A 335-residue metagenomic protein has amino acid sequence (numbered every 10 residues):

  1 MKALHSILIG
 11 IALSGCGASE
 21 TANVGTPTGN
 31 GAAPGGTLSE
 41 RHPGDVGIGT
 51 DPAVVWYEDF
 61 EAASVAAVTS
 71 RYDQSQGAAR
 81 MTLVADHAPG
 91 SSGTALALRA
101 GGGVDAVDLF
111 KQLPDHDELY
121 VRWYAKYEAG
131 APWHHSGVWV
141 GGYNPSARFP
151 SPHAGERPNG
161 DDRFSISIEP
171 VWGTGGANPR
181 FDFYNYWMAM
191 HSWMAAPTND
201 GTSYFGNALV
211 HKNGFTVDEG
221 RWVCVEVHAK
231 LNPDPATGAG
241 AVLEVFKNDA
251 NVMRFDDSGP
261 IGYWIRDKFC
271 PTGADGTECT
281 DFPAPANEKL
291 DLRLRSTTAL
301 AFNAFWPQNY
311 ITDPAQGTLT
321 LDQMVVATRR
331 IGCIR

Functional and structural regions predicted by a protein language model:
M1, I7-I11, G15-T37: Ser/Thr-rich, Pro/Gly/Ala-heavy low-complexity intrinsically disordered linkers and tails of secreted extracellular
G29-Q74: Extracellular carbohydrate-recognition regions
V54, E118, Y124, V210-H228 (+2 more regions): Trp-centered recognition loops
F60, W222-A286: Carbohydrate-binding surfaces in secreted/extracellular proteins
S64-A97: Extracellular glycan-recognition surfaces and repeat-rich motifs
L96-R122, S136, D161-R163, N199-K212: Secreted extracellular polysaccharide-interacting domains
A147-G155, G173-F215, G259-N309: Surface-exposed intrinsically disordered loops and tails
E219, T237-E244, I311-Q323, I331-I334: Extracellular carbohydrate recognition
